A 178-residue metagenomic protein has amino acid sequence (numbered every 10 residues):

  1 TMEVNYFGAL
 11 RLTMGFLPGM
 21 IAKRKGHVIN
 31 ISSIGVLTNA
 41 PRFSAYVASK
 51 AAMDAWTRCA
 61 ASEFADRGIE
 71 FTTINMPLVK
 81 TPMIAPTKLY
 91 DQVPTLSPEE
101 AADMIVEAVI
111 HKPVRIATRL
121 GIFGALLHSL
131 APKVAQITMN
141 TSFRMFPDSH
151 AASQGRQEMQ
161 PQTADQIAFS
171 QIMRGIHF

Functional and structural regions predicted by a protein language model:
T1-M2: A hydrophobic alpha-helix adjacent to the NAD(P)-binding/active-site core of NAD(P)-dependent oxidoreductases, strongly
T13, S49: Active-site helix of classical SDR
G15-R24: A short helix-coil junction within the Rossmann-fold of NAD(P)-dependent oxidoreductases
M20, T38, C59-E70: Active-site-adjacent segment of SDR/Rossmann-fold oxidoreductases
S33: Residue(s) in the substrate-gating loop at a strand-loop-helix junction that position the organic substrate next
A40-S44: Active-site loop immediately N-terminal to the catalytic Tyr-X3-Lys motif of short-chain dehydrogenase/reductase
T73, Y90-S129: C-terminal helical subdomain
